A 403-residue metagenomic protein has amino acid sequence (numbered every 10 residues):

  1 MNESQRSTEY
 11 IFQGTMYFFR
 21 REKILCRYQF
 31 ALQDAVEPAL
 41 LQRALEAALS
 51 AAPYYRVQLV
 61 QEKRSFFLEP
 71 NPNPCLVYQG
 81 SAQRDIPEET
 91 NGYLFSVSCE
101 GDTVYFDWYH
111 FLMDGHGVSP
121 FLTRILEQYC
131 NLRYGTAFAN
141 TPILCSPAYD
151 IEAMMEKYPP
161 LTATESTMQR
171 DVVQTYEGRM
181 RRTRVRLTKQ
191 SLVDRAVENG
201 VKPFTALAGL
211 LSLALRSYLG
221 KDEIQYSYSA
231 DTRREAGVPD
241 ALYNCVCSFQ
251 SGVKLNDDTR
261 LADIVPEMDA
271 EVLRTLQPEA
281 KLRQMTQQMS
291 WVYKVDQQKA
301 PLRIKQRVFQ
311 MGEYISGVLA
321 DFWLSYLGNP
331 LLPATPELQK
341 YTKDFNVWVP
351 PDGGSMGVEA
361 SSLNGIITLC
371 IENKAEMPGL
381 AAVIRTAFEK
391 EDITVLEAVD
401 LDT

Functional and structural regions predicted by a protein language model:
M1-I11, E100, L112-R195, F388-T403: Non-catalytic, low-complexity flexible loops and terminal extensions
M1-S65, N73-S96, R216-T403: Acyl-thioester-dependent acyl-group transfer interface
Q33-A52, D107-T123, R184-K221, L369 (+1 more regions): Acyl activation and transfer enzymes in specialized metabolism, enriched for ANL adenylate-forming modules
A52-V60, L132-Y149, Q190-A206, M311-Y326: Short, charge-rich amphipathic segments
